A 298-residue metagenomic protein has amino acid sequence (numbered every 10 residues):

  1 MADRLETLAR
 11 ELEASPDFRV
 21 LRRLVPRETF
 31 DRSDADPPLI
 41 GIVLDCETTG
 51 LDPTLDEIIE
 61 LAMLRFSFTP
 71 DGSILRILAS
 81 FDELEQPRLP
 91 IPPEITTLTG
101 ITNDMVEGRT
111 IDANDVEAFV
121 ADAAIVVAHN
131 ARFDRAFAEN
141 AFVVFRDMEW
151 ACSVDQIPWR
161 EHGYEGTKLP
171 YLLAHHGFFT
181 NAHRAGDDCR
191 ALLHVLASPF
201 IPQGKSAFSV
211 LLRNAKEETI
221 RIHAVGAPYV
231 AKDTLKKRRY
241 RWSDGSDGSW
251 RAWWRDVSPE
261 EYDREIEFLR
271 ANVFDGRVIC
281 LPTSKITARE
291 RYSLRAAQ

Functional and structural regions predicted by a protein language model:
M1-S33, S198-Q298: Acidic two-metal-ion nuclease catalytic site recognized across multiple nuclease folds, prominently DnaQ/RNase D-T
A2-M148, H162-F179, V273-I286: Conserved non-catalytic scaffold segment of RNase H-like nuclease domains
R109-N114, R184-A191, G245-D256: Short linear loop/turn motifs
D122-A141, W159-G226: Acidic, Mg2+-coordinating catalytic module of metal-dependent nucleases/exonucleases that use a two-metal-ion mechanism
C152, P158-W159: Active-site-adjacent scaffolding segments
